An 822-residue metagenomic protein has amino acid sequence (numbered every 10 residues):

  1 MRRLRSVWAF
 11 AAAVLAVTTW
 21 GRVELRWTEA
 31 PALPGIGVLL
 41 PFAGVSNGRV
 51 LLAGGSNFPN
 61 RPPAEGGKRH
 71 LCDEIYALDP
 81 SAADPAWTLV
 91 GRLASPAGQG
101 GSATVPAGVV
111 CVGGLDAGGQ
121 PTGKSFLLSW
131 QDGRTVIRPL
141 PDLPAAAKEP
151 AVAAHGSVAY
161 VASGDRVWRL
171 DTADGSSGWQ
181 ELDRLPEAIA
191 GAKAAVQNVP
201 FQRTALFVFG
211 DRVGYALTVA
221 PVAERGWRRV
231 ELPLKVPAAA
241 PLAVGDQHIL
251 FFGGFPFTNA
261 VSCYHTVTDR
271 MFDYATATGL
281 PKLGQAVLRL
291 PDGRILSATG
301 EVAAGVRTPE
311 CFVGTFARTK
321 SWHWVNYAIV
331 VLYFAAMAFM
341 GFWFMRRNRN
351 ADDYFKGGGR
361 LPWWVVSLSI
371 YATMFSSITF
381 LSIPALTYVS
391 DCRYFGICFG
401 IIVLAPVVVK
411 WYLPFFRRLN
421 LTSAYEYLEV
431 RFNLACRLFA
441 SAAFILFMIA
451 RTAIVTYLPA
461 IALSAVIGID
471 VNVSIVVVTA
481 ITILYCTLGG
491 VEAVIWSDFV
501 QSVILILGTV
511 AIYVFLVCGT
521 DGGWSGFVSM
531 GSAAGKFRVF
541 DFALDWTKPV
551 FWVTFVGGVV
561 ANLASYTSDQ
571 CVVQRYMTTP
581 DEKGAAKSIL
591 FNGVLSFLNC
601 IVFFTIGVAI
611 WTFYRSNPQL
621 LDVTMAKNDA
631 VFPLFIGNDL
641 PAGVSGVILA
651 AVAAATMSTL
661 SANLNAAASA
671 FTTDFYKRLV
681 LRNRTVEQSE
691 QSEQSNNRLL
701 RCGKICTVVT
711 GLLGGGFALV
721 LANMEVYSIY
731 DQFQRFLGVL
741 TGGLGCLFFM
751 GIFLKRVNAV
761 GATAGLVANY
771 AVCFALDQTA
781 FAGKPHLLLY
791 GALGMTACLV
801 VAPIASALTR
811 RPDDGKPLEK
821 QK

Functional and structural regions predicted by a protein language model:
M1-W8: Bacterial N-terminal signal peptides that target proteins for export
R2, G21, K820-K822: Short, intrinsically disordered terminal tails adjacent to the first/last structured region
R2, V14-L15, Y427: Compositionally biased, low-complexity segments enriched in small residues
R5, V17, E24, D84 (+12 more regions): Intrinsically disordered regions, especially transient/low-confidence alpha-helical propensity segments and coil-helix
A11-W20: Hydrophobic h-region of N-terminal signal peptides that target proteins for export in Gram-negative bacteria
T18, V158-A162, V208-G210, F251-G253 (+5 more regions): Short, intrinsically disordered, charge-balanced linker/junction segments flanking boundaries in proteins
G21-W322: Kelch-like beta-propeller repeat domains
A317-K822: Membrane-embedded helix-loop-helix hairpins and adjacent transmembrane boundary segments in multi-pass transporters
